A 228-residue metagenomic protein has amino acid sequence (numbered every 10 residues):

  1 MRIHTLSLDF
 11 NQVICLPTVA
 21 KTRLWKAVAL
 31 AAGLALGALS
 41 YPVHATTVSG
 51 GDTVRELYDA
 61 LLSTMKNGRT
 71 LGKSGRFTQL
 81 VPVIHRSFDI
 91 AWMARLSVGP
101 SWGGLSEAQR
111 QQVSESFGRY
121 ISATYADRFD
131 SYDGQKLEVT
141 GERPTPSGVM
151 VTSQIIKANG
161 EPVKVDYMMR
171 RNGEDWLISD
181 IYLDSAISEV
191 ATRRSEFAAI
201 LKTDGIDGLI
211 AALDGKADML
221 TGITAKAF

Functional and structural regions predicted by a protein language model:
I3-A29: Bacterial N-terminal signal peptides that target proteins for export
A29-A38: Bacterial N-terminal signal peptides
L39-A45: Sec/Tat signal peptide C-region and signal peptidase I cleavage site
T47-Y125: Early exported N-terminus immediately downstream of N-terminal targeting peptides
V48, S63, N67-L71, G75 (+8 more regions): Surface-exposed, polar/charged faces of alpha-helical domains in mature secreted/periplasmic/lumenal proteins
S122-V163, L213-F228: Surface-exposed, charged secondary-structure patches
P162-T192: Short beta-strand edge/turn micro-motifs at domain boundaries
Y182-F228: Low-complexity, intrinsically disordered terminal/linker segments enriched in charged and Gly/Pro repeats
